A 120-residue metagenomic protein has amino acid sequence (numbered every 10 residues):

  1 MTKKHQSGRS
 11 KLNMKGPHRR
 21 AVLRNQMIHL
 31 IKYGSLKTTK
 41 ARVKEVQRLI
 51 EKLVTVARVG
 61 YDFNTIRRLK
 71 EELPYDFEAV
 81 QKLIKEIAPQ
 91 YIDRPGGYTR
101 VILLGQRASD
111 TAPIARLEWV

Functional and structural regions predicted by a protein language model:
T2-M14, N25-K32, L36-V120: Structured, basic alpha/beta domains of bacterial-type, RNA-associated proteins
V22: Basic, ligand-binding patches in group-transfer machinery, especially extracytoplasmic/periplasmic segments
